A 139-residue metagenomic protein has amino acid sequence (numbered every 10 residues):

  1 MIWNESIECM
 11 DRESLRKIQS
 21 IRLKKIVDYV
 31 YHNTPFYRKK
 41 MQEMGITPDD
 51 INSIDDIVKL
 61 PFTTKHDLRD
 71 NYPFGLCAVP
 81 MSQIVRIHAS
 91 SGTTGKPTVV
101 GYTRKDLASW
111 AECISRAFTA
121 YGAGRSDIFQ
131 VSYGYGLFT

Functional and structural regions predicted by a protein language model:
M1-A89, T94-E112, R116-A120, G124-S126: Nucleotide 5′-phosphate-binding alpha/beta core
I128-V131: Short, well-ordered beta-strand segments
Y133-T139: Conserved coil-to-alpha-helix start sites within the AMP-binding
